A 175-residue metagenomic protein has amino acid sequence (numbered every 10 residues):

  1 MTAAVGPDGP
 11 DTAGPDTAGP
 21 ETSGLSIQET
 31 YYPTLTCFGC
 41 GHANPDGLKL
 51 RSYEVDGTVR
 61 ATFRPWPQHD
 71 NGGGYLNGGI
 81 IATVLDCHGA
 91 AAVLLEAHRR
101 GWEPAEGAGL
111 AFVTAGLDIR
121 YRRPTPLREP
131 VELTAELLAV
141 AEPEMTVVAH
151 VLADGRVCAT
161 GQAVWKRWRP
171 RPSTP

Functional and structural regions predicted by a protein language model:
M1-G72: Non-catalytic linker/capping segments at the edges of enzyme domains
M1-Y32, R123-P175: HotDog/MaoC-like acyl-thioester-processing domains
D46-K49, T62, T114-D118, E132-T134 (+1 more regions): Conserved beta-strand residues within beta-sheet cores
R60-E96: A conserved, well-ordered hydrophobic junction motif at loop->secondary-structure transitions
F63-P65, Y121, R167: Hydrophobic residues in beta-strands and at strand termini
L76, F112-T114, C158: A broad, structural micro-motif
A91-E132: Hydrophobic beta-strand-centered segment that forms part of the acyl-chain substrate-binding groove
